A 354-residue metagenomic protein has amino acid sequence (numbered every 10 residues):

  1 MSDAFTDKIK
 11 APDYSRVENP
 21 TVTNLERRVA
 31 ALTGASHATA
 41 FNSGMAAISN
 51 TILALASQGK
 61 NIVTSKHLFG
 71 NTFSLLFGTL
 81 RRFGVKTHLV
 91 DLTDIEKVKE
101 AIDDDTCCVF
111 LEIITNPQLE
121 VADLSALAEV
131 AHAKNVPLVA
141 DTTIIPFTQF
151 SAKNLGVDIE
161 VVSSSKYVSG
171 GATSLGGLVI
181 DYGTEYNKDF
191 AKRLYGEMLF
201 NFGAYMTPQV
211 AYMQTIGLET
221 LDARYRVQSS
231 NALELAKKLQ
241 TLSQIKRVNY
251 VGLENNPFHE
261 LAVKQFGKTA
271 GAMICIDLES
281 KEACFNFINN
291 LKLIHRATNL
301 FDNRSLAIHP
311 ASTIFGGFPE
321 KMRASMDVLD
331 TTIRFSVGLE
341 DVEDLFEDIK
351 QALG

Functional and structural regions predicted by a protein language model:
M1-S49, N71-L80: Conserved N-terminal alpha-helix of the aminotransferase class I/II PLP-enzyme fold
K10, S36, L175, V210 (+3 more regions): Short amphipathic alpha-helical segments
P20, F301-D302, A307-P310: Positively charged, small/polar-rich N-terminal and surface patches that mediate targeting and assembly and bind
H37-Q244, N249: Conserved PLP-enzyme active-site core in the AAT-like
F77, E100, R224, E282 (+2 more regions): PLP-dependent enzyme catalytic core of the Aspartate aminotransferase-like
M213-A223, G271-E279, R334-G338: Short, well-ordered beta-strand elements within core beta-sheets of diverse protein domains
L233-K292, R296-R304, F318-A324: Conserved small-domain helix->loop->beta segment predominantly found in fold-type I
